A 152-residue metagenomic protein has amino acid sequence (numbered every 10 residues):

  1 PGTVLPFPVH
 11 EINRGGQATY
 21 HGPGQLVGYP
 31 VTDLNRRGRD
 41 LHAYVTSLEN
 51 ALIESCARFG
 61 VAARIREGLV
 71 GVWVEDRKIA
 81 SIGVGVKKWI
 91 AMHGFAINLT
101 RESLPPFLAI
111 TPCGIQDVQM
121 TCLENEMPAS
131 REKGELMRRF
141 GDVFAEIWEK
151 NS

Functional and structural regions predicted by a protein language model:
P1-I79, R131-G134: N-terminal lobe of the biotin/lipoate ligase/transferase fold
P1-T3, P8, I79-L104: Short, conserved beta-strand/beta-arch hydrophobic-aromatic motifs that form part of recognition grooves or interface
L5, R14-G16, G68, K78 (+5 more regions): Glycine-rich, flexible loop/turn motifs
A18-T19, Q25-V27, V86, I97 (+1 more regions): Short, flexible micro-motifs
P30, V74, I97-L99, N125: Hydrophobic side chains in beta-strands
G85, S103-S152: C-terminal accessory segment of soluble enzyme catalytic cores
